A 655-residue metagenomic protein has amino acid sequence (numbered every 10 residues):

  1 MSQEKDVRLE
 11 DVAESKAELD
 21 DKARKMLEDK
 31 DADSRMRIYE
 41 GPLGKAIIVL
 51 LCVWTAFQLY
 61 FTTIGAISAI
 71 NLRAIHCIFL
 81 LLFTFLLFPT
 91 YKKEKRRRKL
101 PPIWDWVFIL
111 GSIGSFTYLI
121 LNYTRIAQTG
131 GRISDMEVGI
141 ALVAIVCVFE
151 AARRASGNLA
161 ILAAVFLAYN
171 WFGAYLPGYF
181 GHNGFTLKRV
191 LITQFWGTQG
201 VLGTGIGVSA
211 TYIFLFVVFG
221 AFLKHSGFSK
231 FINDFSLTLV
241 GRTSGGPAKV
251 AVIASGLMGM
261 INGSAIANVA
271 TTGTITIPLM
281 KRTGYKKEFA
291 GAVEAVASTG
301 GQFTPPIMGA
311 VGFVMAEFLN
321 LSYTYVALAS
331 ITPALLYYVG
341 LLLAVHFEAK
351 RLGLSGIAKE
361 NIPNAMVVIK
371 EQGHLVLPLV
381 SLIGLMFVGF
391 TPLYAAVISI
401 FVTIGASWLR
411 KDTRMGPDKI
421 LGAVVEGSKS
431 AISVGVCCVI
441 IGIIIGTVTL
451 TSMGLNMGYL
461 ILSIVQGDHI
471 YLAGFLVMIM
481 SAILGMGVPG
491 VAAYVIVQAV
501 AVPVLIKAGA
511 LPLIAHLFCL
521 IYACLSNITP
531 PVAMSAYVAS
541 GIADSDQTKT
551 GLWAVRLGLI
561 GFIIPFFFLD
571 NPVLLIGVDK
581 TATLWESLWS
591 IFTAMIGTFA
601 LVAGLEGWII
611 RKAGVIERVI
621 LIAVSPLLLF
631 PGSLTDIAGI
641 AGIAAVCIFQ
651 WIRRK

Functional and structural regions predicted by a protein language model:
M1-G131, E137-I145: Conserved, well-structured core domains of diverse proteins
S2-K45, L328-S430, M534-P626, R654: Long, contiguous bundles of hydrophobic transmembrane helices that form the permeation core of multi-pass
R73-I78, G207-V217, Y325-G340, T391-I400 (+2 more regions): Alpha-helical transmembrane segments
D135-G139, G200-Y212, T238-V252, T283-F289 (+5 more regions): Membrane-interfacial loop-to-helix junctions in multi-pass transporters
F149-A155, V165-F166, N170-G173, Y179 (+7 more regions): Core transmembrane alpha-helical segments of multi-pass membrane transporters/permeases
G220-K224, S255-S264, V296-Q302, G442-I445 (+3 more regions): Transmembrane alpha-helix interface/packing and boundary motifs in multi-pass membrane proteins, characterized by
N233-G301, I307, V311-V314, N320 (+2 more regions): Hydrophobic transmembrane alpha-helices that form the pore/transport pathway of multi-pass ion and small-solute
G373-L513, I521-Y522, V602, R611 (+2 more regions): Long hydrophobic segments that form regular secondary structure
